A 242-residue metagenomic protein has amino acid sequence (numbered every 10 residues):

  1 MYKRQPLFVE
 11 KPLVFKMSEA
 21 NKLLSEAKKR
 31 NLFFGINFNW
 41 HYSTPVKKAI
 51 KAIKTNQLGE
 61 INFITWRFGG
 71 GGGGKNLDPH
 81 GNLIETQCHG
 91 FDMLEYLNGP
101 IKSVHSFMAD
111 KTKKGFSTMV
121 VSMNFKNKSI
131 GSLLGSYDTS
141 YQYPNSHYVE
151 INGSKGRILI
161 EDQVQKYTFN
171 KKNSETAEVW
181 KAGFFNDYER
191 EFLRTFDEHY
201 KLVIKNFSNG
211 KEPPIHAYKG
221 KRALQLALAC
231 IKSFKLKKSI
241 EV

Functional and structural regions predicted by a protein language model:
M1-H41: Beta-strand-loop-alpha-helix segment that lines the small-molecule cofactor/substrate pocket of alpha/beta enzymes
F8, F33-G35, T65, H105 (+2 more regions): Structural detector of well-ordered beta-strand residues that form the stable sheet scaffold of enzyme domains
E19-L24, F33, K126, L202-V242: C-terminal helix-rich "cap/oligomerization" subdomain common to oxidoreductases
K22, K48-K51, M93, V120 (+2 more regions): Alpha-helical elements of Rossmann-like donor-binding domains used by nucleotide-donor carbohydrate transfer enzymes
F33, W40-K113, K237: Predominantly a Rossmann-like dinucleotide-binding segment in NAD(P)-dependent oxidoreductases
N39, Y148-Y218, I240-V242: C-terminal glycine/acidic-rich active-site capping loop/insertion
S43, K47, C88-E95, R194-K201 (+1 more regions): A structural signal for well-ordered alpha-helical segments within the folded catalytic domains of diverse enzymes
F91-Q165, D197-N209: Contiguous beta-strand/loop segments that form the cofactor/metal-binding neighborhood of enzyme cores
